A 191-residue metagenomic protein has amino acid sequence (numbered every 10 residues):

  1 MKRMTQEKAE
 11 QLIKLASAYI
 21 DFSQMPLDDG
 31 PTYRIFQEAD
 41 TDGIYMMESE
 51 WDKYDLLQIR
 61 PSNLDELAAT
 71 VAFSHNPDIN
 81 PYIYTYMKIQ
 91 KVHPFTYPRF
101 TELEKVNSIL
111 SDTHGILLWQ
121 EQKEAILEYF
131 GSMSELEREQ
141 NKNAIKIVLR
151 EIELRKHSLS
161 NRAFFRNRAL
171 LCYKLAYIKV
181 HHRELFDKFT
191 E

Functional and structural regions predicted by a protein language model:
M1-F189: Mg2+-dependent phosphoryl-transfer active-site scaffold
